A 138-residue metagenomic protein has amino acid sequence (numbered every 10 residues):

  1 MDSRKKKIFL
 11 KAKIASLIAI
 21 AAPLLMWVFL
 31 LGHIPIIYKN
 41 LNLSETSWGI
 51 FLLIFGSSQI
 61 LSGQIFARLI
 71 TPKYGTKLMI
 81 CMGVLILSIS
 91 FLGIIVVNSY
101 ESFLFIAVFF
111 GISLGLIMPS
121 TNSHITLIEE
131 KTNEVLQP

Functional and structural regions predicted by a protein language model:
I8-H33, V108-F109: Pair of pore-lining "gating" transmembrane helices in MFS-fold secondary transporters
V28, G56-Q64: Residue-level signature of mid-helix packing/kink "hotspots" within the transmembrane helices of 12-pass Major
I34, Y38, L43-L52, L136-Q137: Juxtamembrane helix-start elements in MFS-like secondary transporters
N42, V96-E101: Helix-breaking motifs and short loop linkers at transmembrane-helix boundaries and internal kinks in secondary membrane
S62-G75: Helix-to-loop junctions at the C-terminal end of transmembrane segments in multipass secondary transporters
L78-L92: Structural signature of the two symmetry-related core transmembrane helices
S90, E101-F109: Paired small-residue
L116-E130: Intracellular juxtamembrane helix-capping segments at the cytosolic ends of symmetry-related transmembrane helices
